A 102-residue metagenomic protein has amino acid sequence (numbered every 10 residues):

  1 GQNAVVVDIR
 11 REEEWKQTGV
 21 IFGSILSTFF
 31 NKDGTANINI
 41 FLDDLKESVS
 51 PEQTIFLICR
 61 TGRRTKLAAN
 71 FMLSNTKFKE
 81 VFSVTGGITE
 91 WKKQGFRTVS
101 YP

Functional and structural regions predicted by a protein language model:
G1-A4, E12-F56, R63-P102: Rhodanese-like catalytic fold shared by cysteine-dependent sulfurtransferases and DSP/PTP-type phosphatases
